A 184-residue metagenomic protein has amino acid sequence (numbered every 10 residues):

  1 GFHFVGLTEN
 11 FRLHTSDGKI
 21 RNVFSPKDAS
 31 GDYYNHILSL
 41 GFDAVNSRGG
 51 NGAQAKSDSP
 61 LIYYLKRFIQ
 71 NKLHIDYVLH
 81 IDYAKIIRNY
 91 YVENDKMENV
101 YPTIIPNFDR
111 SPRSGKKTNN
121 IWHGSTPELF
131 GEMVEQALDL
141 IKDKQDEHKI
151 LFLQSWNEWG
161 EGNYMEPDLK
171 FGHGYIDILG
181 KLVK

Functional and structural regions predicted by a protein language model:
G1-K184: Glycan-processing catalytic domains of CAZymes
